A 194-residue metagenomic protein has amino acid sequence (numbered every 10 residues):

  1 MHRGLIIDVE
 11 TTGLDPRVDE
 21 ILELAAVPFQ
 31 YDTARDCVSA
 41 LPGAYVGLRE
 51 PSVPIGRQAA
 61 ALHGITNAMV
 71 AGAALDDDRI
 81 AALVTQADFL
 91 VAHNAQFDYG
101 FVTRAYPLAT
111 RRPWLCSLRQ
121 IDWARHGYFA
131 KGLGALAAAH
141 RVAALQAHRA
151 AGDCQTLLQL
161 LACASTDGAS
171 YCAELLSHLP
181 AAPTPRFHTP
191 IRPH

Functional and structural regions predicted by a protein language model:
M1-W114, R119, H126-H148: Conserved non-catalytic scaffold segment of RNase H-like nuclease domains
A105, W123, A139, L160-D167: Active-site catalytic microenvironments for nucleophilic, acid-base chemistry
S117-Q120, R192-H194: Extended alpha-helical regions
L145, A151, A182-P183: Intrinsic disorder/low-complexity segments
R149-C163: Acidic, divalent-metal-coordinating active-site segment for phosphoryl/phosphodiester hydrolysis, typified by short
Q159-H194: Acidic two-metal-ion nuclease catalytic site recognized across multiple nuclease folds, prominently DnaQ/RNase D-T
